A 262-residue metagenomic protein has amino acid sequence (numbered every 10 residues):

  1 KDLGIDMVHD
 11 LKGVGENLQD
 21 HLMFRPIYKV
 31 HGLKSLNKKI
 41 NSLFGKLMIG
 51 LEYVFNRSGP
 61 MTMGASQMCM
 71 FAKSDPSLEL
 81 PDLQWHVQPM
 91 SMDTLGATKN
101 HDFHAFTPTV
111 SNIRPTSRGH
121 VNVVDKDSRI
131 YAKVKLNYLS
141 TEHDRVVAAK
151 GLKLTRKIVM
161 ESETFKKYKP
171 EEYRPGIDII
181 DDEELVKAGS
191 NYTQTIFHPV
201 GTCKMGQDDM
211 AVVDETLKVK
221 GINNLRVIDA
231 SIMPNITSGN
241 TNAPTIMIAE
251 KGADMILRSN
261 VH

Functional and structural regions predicted by a protein language model:
K1-E52, G59: Glycine-rich loop(s) and the adjacent beta-strand/alpha-helix scaffold that form part
V30-S35, F44-P244, G252-H262: FAD-dependent oxidoreductase catalytic-site/capping-region signature
